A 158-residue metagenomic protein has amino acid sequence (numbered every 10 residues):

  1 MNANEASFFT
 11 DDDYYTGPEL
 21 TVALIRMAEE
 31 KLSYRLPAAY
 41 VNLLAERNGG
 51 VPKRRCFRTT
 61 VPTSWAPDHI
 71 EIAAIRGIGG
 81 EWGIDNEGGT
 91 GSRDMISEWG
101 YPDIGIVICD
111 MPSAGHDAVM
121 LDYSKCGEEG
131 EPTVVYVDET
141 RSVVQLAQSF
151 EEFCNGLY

Functional and structural regions predicted by a protein language model:
M1-G115: A surface-exposed partner-binding patch
C109-D110, Y123, D138: Pocket-edge structural micro-motifs
S113-A114, C126-E128: Short strand-connecting beta-turns/loops that link adjacent beta-strands
A114-D117, S142: Short acidic/polar mixed-charge low-complexity motifs
D117-K125: Short, surface-exposed beta-strand/loop micro-motifs that present aromatic residues
G130-V135: Short aromatic-glycine-(Arg/Gly/Cys) micro-motifs in beta-strand/loop hairpins
Y136-V143: Short, solvent-exposed aromatic-acidic interface loops
V143, A147-Y158: Compact, glycine/acidic-enriched structural inserts
